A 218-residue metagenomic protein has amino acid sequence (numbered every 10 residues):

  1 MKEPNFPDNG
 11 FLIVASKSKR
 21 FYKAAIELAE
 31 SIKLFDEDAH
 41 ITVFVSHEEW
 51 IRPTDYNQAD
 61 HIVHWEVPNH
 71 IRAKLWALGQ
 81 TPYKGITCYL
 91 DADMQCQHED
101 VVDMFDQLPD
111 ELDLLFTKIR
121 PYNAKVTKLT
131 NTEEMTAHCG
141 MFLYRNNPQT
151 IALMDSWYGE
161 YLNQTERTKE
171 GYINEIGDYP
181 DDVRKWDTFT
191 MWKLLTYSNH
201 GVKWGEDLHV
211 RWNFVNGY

Functional and structural regions predicted by a protein language model:
M1-Y218: Glycosyltransferase catalytic domains, chiefly GT-A lineage
